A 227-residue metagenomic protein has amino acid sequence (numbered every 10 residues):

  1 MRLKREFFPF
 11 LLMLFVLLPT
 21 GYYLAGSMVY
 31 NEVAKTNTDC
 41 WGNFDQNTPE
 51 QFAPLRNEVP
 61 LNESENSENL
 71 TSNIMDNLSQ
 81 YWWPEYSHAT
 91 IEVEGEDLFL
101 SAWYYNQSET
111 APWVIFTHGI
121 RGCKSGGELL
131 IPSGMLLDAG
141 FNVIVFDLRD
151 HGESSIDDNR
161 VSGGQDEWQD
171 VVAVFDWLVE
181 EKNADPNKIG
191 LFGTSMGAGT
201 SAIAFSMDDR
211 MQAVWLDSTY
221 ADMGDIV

Functional and structural regions predicted by a protein language model:
M1-S79: N-terminal targeting or regulatory segments adjacent to alpha/beta-hydrolase or S9 domains
E63-E109: N-terminal cap/lid segment of alpha/beta-hydrolase-fold proteins
A111-G119: Short beta-strand element of the alpha/beta-hydrolase
S133-S155: Conserved alpha/beta-hydrolase
V161-K182: Alpha/beta-hydrolase active-site loop
N183-S195: Alpha/beta-hydrolase fold nucleophile elbow
G193-I203: Glycine-rich nucleophile elbow surrounding the catalytic serine of serine-hydrolase chemistry
I203-V227: Hydrolase active-site cap/lid region
